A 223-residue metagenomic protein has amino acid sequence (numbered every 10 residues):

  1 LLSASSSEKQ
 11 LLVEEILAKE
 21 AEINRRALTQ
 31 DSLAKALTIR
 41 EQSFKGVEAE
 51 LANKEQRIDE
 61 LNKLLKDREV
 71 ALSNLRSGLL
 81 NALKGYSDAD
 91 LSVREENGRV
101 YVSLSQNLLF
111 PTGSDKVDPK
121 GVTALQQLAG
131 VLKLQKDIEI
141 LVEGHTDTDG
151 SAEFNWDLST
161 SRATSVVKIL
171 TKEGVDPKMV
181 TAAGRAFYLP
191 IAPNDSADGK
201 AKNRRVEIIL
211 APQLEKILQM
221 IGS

Functional and structural regions predicted by a protein language model:
L1-R94: Extracellular/lumenal/periplasmic "stalk" regions immediately C-terminal to a signal peptide or transmembrane helix
Q56, K63, K84, G130-D137 (+1 more regions): Sec-exported extracytoplasmic/periplasmic mature domains
E69, L109-V122, Q127, Q135 (+1 more regions): Periplasmic OmpA-like peptidoglycan-binding domain that tethers envelope proteins to the cell wall
S87-A89, V93, Q126-L134: Short amphipathic alpha-helices and their capping/turn segments at secondary-structure boundaries
R94, S103, L141-E143, A183 (+1 more regions): Solvent-exposed beta-strand sheet faces enriched in polar/charged residues
G98-V100, F187: Beta-strand-connecting loop/turn residues
V100-Q106: Short, aliphatic-rich beta-strand segments
G222-S223: Short, solvent-exposed mixed-charge patches
